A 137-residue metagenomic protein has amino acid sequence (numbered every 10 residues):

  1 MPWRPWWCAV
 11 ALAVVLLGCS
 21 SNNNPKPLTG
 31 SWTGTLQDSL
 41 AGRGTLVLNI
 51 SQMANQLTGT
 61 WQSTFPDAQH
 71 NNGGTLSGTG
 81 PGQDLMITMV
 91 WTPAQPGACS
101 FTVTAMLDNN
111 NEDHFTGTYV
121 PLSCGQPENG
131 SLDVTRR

Functional and structural regions predicted by a protein language model:
M1-C8: Bacterial N-terminal signal peptides that target proteins for export
V15-G18: C-terminal motif of bacterial Sec signal peptides marking the signal peptidase cleavage site
S20-N22: Bacterial signal peptide processing site
P25-R137: Central antiparallel beta-sheet cores of small beta-barrel/beta-sandwich binding domains
